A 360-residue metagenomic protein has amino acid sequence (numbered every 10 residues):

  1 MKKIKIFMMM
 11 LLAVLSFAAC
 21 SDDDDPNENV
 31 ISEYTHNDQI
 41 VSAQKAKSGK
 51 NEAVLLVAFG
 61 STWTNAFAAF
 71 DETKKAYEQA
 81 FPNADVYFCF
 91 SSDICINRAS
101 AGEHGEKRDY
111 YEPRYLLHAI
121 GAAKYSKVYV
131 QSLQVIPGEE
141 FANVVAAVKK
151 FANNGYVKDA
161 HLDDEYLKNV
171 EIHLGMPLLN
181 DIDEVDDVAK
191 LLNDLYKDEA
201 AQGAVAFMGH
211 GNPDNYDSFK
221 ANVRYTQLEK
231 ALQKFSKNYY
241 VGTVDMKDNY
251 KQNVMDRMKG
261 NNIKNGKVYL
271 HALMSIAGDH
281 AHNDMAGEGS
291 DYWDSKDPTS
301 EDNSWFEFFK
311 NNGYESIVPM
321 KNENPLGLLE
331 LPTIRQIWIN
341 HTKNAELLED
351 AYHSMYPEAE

Functional and structural regions predicted by a protein language model:
M1-M8: Bacterial N-terminal signal peptides that target proteins for export
L12-V14, H353: Repetitive helical segments and hydrophobic/amphipathic motifs
L15-A19: C-terminal motif of bacterial Sec signal peptides marking the signal peptidase cleavage site
D22-E360: Active-site-proximal alpha-helix that buttresses catalytic centers in soluble enzyme cores
